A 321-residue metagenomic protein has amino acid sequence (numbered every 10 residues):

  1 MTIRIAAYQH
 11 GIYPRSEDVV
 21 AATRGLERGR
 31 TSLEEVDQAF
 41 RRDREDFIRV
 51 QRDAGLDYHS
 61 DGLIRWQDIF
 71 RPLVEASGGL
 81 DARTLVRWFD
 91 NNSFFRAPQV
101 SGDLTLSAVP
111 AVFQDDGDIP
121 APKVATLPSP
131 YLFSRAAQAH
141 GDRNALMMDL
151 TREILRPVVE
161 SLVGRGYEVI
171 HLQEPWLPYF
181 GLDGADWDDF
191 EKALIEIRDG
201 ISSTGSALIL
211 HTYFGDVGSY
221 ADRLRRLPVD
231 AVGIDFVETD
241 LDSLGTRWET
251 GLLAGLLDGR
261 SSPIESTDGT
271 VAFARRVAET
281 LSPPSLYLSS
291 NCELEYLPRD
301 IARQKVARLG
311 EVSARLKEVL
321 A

Functional and structural regions predicted by a protein language model:
M1-A321: Domain-level signal for soluble alpha/beta catalytic cores
